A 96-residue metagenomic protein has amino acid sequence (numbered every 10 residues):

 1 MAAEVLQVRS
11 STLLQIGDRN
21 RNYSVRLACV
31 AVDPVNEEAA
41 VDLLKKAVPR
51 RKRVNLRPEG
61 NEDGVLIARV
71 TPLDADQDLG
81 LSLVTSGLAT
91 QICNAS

Functional and structural regions predicted by a protein language model:
M1-S96: Small beta-barrel nucleic-acid-binding modules, primarily SNase/OB-fold domains and secondarily Tudor-like barrels
